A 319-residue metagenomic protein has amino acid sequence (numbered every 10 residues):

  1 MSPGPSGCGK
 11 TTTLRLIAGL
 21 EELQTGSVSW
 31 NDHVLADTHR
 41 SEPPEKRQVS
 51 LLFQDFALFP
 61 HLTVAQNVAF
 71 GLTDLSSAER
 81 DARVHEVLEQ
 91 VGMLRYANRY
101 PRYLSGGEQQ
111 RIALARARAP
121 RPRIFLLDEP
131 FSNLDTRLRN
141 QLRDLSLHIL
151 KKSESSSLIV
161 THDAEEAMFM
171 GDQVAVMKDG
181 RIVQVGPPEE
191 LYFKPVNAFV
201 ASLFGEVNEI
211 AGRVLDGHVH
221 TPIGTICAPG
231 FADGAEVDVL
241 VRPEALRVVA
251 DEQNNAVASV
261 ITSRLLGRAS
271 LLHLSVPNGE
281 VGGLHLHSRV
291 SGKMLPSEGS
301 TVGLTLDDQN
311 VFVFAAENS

Functional and structural regions predicted by a protein language model:
P3-P5: The feature captures the beta-strand-to-loop junction immediately N-terminal to the Walker
T11-L14, I112: ABC ATPase nucleotide-binding domain helices that frame the ATP-binding cleft
A18: Helix-to-loop junction immediately C-terminal to a conserved catalytic motif
Q24-S27, D179: Conserved coupling/switch loops of ABC nucleotide-binding domains, chiefly the family-specific signature
G26-D37: Conserved ABC transporter NBD signature motif
H39, K46-L51, D55: ABC ATPase nucleotide-binding domain
Q48-S50, L58-F199: ABC ATPase nucleotide-binding domains
V207-E209, D216-S319: Non-catalytic connector elements of ABC transporters
